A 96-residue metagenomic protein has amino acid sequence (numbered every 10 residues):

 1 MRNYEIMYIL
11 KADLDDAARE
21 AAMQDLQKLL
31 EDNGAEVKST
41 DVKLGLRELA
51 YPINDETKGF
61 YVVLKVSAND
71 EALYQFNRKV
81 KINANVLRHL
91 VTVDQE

Functional and structural regions predicted by a protein language model:
R2-E96: Structured, basic alpha/beta domains of bacterial-type, RNA-associated proteins
